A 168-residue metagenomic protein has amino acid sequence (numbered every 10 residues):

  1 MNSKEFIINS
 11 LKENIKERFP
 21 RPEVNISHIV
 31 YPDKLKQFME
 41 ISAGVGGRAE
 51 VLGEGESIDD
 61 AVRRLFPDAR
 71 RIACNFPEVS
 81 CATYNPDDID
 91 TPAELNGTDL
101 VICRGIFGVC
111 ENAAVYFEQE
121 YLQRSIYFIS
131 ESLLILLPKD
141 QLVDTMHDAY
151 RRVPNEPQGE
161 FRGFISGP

Functional and structural regions predicted by a protein language model:
M1-P168: The feature marks the mature, well-folded catalytic cores of soluble enzymes
